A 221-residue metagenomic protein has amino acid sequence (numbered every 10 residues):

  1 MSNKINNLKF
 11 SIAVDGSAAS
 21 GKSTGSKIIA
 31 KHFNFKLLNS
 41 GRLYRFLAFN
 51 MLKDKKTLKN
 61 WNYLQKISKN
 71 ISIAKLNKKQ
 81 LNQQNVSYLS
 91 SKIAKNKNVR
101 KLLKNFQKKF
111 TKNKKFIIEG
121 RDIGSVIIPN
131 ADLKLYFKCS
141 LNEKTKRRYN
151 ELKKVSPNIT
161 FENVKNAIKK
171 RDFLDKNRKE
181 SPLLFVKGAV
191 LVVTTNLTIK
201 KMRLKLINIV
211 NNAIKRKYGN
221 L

Functional and structural regions predicted by a protein language model:
M1-N7, L81, N105, Y149-V155 (+1 more regions): NTP-dependent small-molecule kinase module
I12-V14: Hydrophobic anchor at the beta1->P-loop junction of P-loop NTPases
A18: The conserved Walker
S23: Walker A/P-loop
R42-K115, D122-I123, N142, K146 (+3 more regions): ATP-dependent small-molecule kinase phosphotransfer cores that center on conserved nucleotide phosphate-binding segments
F116, D132-Y136, A189-L191: Short, well-ordered beta-strand core segments
